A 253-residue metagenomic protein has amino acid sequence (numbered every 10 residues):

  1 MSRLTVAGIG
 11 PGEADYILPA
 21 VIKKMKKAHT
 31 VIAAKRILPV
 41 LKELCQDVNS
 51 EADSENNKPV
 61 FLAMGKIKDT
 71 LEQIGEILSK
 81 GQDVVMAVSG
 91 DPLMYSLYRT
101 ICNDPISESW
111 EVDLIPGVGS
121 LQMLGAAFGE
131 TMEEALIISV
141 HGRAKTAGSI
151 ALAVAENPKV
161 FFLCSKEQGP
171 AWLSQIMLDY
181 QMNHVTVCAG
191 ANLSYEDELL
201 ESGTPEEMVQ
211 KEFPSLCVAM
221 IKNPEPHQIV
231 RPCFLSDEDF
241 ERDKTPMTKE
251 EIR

Functional and structural regions predicted by a protein language model:
M1-D113: Class I S-adenosyl-L-methionine
R3-V6, D69, S79-V84, A155-T245: A contiguous loop/helix-start segment that scaffolds small-molecule binding in enzyme catalytic cores
G8-P11, A33-R36, A63-G65, S89-G90 (+7 more regions): Fold-independent oxyanion-binding glycine-rich loops and adjacent beta-strand/coil segments at enzyme active sites
D15, P19-I22, K35, M64 (+8 more regions): Electropositive phosphate-/nucleotide-binding environments in soluble metabolic enzymes
P39-V40, G119-M123, A144, G169 (+1 more regions): Short gly/pro/ser/thr-enriched loop/turn and capping motifs at secondary-structure boundaries
V48-E51, D104, F128-E133, T204-E207: Short, hinge-like loop/turn segments at secondary-structure boundaries
G90-E156: Class I SAM-dependent methyltransferase SAM-binding "motif I" and its flanking Rossmann-like core
R253: Conserved SAM/SAH cofactor-binding pocket of Class I
